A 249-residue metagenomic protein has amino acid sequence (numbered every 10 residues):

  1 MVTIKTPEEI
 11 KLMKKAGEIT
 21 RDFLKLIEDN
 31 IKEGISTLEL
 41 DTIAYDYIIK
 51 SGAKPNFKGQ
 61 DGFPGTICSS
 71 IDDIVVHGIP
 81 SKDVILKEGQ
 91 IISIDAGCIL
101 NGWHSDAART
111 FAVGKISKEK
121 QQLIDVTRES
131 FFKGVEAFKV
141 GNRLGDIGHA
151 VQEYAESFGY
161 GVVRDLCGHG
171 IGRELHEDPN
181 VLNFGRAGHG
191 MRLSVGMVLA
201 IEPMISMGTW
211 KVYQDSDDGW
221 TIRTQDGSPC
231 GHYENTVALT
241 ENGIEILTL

Functional and structural regions predicted by a protein language model:
M1-L249: Active-site neighborhoods and metal-handling regions in enzymes and metal-associated proteins
